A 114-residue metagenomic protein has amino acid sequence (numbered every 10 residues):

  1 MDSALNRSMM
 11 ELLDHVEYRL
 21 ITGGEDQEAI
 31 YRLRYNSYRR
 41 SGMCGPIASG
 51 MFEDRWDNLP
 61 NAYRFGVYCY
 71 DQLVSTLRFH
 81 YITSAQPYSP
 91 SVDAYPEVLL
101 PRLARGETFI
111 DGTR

Functional and structural regions predicted by a protein language model:
A4-D57, A62-C69, L73: Short amphipathic alpha-helix that is part of the acyltransferase structural core
L77-R114: Conserved acyl-donor/pantetheine-binding loop and adjacent beta-alpha core of acyl/acetyltransferases and related
